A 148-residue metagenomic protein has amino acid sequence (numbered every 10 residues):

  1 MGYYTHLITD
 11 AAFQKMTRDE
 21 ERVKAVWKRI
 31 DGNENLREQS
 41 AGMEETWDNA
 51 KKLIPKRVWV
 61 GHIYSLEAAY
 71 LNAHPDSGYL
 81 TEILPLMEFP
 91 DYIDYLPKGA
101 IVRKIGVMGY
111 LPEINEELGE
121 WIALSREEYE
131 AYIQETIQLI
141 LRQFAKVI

Functional and structural regions predicted by a protein language model:
M1-I148: N-terminal leader/auxiliary helical segments
